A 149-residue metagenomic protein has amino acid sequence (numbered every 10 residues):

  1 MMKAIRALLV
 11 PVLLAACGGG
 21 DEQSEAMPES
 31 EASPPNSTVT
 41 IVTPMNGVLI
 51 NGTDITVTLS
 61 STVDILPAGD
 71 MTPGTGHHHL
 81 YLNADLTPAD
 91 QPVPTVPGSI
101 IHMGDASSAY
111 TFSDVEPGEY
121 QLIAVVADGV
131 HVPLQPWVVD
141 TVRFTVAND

Functional and structural regions predicted by a protein language model:
M2-P11: Sec-dependent signal peptide recognition, specifically the positively charged N-region followed immediately by
A4, Q23-A26, L122: Intrinsic disorder/low-complexity segments enriched in polar/small residues
L8, E25, E31-A32, I41 (+2 more regions): Compositionally biased, intrinsically disordered/low-complexity regions enriched for serine, proline and threonine
L14-A16: C-terminal motif of bacterial Sec signal peptides marking the signal peptidase cleavage site
G18-D21: Bacterial signal peptide processing site
A26-G52: Short, compositionally biased P/S/T/A/G/V-rich stretches that sit at domain boundaries
A32, G47, D54-T62, L66 (+1 more regions): Long, low-complexity serine/threonine/glycine- and acidic-rich segments characteristic of extracellular
